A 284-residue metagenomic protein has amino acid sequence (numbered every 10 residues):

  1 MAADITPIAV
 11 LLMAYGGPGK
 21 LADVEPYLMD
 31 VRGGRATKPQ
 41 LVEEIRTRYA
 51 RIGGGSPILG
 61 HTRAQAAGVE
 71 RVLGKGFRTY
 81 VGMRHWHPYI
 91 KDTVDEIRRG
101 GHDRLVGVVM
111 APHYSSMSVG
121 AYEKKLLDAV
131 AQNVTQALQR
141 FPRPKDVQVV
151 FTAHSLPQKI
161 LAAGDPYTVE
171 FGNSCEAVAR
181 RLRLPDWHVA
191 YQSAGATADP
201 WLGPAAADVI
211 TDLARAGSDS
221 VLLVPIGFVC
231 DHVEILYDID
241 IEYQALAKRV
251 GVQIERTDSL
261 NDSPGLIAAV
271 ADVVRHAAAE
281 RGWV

Functional and structural regions predicted by a protein language model:
M1-V284: Active-site-proximal alpha-helix that buttresses catalytic centers in soluble enzyme cores
